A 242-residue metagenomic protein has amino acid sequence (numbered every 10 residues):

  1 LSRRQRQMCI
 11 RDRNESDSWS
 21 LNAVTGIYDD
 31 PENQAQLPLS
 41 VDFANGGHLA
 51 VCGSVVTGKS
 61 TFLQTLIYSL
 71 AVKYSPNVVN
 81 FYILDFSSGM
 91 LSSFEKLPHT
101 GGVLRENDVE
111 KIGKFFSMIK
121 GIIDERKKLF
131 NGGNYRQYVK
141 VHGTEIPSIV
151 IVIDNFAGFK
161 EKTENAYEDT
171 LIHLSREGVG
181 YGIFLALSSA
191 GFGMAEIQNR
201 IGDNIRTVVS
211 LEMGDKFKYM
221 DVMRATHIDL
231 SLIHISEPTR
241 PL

Functional and structural regions predicted by a protein language model:
L1-D12, I233-L242: Single conserved hydrophobic/aromatic residue that forms the stacking wall/gate of nucleotide- or nucleobase-binding
Q5, D12-M223, H227-L230: P-loop NTPase catalytic phosphate-binding loop
